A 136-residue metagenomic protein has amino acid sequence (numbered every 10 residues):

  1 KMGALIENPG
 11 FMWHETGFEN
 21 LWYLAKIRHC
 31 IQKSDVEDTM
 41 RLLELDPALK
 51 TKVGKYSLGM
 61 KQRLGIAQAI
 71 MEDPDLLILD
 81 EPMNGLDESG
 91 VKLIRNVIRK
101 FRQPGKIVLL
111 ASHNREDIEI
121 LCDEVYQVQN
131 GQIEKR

Functional and structural regions predicted by a protein language model:
W22, K26, I31-A48: Conserved ABC ATPase "signature" region
I66: Hydrophobic anchor residue at the start of the ABC signature
L77-D80: Catalytic Walker B motif of ABC-type/P-loop ATPase nucleotide-binding domains
M83-N84: Short loop immediately C-terminal to the Walker-B catalytic DE motif in ABC-type ATPase nucleotide-binding domains
E88-S89: Helix N-cap at the start of a conserved alpha-helix in ABC-type nucleotide-binding domains
S112-H113: H-loop/switch region of ABC-family ATPase nucleotide-binding domains
